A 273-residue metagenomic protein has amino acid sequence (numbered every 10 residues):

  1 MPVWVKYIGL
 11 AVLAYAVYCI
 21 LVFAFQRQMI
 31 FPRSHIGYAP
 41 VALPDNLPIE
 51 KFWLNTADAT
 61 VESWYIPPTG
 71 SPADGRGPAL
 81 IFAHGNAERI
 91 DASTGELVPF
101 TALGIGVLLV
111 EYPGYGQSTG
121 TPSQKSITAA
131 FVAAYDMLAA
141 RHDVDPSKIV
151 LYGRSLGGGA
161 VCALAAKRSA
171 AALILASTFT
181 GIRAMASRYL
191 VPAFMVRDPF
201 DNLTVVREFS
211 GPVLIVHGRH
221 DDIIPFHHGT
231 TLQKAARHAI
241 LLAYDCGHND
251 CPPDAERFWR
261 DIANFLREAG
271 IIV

Functional and structural regions predicted by a protein language model:
Y7-N55: An N-terminal hydrophobic leader/cap segment in hydrolases
T60-M137, R141: Membrane-embedded segments
E96, N202, G211, P225-K234: Short alpha-helix in the alpha/beta-hydrolase fold that links the catalytic acid
A134-Y189: Primarily recognizes the serine-hydrolase "nucleophile elbow" in alpha/beta-hydrolase and SGNH/GDSL folds
E208-S210, I215-H217, D221: Short beta-strand/loop motif that positions the catalytic acidic residue of the alpha/beta-hydrolase fold
R219-I224, H248-D250: Acidic catalytic loop of the alpha/beta-hydrolase fold
T230-C251: Catalytic histidine neighborhood in serine/cysteine hydrolases with alpha/beta-hydrolase-type architecture
P252-E268: Post-His helix in hydrolase/transferase enzymes
